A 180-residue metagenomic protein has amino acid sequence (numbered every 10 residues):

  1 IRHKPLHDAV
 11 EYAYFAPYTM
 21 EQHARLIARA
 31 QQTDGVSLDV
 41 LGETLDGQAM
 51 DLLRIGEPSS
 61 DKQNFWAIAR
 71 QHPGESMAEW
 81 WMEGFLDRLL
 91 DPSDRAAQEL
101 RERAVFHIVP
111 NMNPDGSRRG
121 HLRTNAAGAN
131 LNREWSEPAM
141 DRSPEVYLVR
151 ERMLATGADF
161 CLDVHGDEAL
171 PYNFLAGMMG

Functional and structural regions predicted by a protein language model:
I1-D46: Extended acidic/polar, glycine-enriched regions that form or flank non-catalytic beta-rich accessory modules
G35-I55, S60-G180: Active-site/substrate-binding loop(s) of hydrolase catalytic cores
